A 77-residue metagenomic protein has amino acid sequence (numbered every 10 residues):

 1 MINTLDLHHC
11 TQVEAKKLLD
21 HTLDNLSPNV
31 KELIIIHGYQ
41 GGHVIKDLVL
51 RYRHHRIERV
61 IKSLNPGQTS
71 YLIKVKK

Functional and structural regions predicted by a protein language model:
M1-K77: Long, charged, low-complexity intrinsically disordered regions
